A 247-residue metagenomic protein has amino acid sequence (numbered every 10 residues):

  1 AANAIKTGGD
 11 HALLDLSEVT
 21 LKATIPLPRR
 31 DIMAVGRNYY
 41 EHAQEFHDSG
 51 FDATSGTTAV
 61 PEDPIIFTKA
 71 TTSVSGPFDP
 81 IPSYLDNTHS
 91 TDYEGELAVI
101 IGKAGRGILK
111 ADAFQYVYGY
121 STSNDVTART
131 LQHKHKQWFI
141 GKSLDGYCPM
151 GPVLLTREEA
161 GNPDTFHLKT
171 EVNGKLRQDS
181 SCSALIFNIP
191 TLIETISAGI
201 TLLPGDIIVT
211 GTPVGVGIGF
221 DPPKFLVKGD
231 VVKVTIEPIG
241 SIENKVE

Functional and structural regions predicted by a protein language model:
A1-V60, P64, K169, V231-K233: N-terminal non-catalytic cap/leader segment that marks the start of a structured domain
A12-T20, T24, H42, T127-E247: Catalytic-pocket segment enriched in acidic/His residues
K22-T24, T54-T57, I81-T91, G105-D112 (+2 more regions): A generic local secondary-structure boundary/capping motif
P28-R30, P61-P64, A70, D86-T88 (+5 more regions): Short coil/turn connectors at secondary-structure junctions
Q44-H47, P77-P80, D86, I108-A113 (+1 more regions): A short secondary-structure junction signal
F51-E96, I100-G105: Hydrophobic alpha-helical segments and helix pairs
A53, A59-E62, I66-K69, D112-W138 (+2 more regions): Flexible glycine-rich active-site/ligand-binding loops centered on an Asp-His dyad
E96-I100, S121, K169: Residues embedded in well-ordered beta-strands
